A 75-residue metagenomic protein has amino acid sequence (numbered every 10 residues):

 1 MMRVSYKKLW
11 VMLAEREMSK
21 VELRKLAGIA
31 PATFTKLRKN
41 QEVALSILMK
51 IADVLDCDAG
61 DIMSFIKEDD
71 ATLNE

Functional and structural regions predicted by a protein language model:
M1-S19: A short, Lys/Arg-rich alpha-helix, primarily the initiator
R3, V11-M12, M63-E75: Short, charged recognition helix plus adjacent turn of helix-turn-helix-like nucleic-acid-binding domains
L13, R24, R38, A52: The alpha-helix within a helix-turn-helix
A14, G28, K39, K67: Residue-level detection of the helix-turn-helix DNA-binding "recognition helix"
E17-T35: Short alpha-helical DNA-recognition segment
Q41-K50: Short, basic-rich loop-to-helix N-cap that marks the start of a DNA-contacting helix
K50-A52, I62-M63: Hydrophobic micro-packing sites on short alpha-helices
